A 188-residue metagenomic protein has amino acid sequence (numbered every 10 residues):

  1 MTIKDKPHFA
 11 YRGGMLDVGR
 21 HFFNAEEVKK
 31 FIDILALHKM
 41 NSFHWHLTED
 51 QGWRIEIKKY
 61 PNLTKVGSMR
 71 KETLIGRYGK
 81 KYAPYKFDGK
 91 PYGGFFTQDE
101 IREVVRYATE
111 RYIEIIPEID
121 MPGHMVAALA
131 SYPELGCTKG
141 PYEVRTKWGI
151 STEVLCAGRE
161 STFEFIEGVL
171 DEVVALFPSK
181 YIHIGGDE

Functional and structural regions predicted by a protein language model:
M1-F163, V169-H183: Feature activates predominantly on carbohydrate-active enzymes
G185-D187: Glycine-rich beta-strand-to-loop/alpha-helix junction loops that act as flexible
